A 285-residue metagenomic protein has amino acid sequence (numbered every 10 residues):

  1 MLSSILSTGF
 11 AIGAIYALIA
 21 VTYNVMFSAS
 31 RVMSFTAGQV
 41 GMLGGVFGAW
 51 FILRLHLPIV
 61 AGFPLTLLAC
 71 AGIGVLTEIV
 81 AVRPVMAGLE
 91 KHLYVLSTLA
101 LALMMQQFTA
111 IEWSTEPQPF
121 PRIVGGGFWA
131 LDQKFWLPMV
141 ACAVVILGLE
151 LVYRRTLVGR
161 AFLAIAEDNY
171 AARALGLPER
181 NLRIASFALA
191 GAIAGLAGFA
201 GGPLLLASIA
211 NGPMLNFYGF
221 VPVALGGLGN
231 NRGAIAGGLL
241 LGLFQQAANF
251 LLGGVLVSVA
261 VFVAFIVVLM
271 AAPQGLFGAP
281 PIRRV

Functional and structural regions predicted by a protein language model:
M1-I19, F47, L55-G62, G88-Y94 (+4 more regions): Membrane-interfacial amphipathic/re-entrant helices at transmembrane-helix boundaries
L2-L53, L76, V80-L89, L93 (+1 more regions): Single transmembrane alpha-helix segments in multi-pass membrane proteins
I12, A130-S208, N231-G237: Helix-loop-helix "hairpin" substructures at the membrane interface of multi-pass membrane proteins
Y16, T22, L57-L67, I184-A194 (+2 more regions): Transmembrane alpha-helical segments in multi-pass inner-membrane proteins
Y23, H56-L101, A236-L241, A272-P273: Alpha-helical transmembrane segments within multi-pass membrane transporters and channels
Q39-L43, W50, M86-T109, G212-A224 (+1 more regions): Pore- or pathway-lining transmembrane helices of multi-pass membrane proteins that form conduits for solutes/ions
P84-V85, L89-R155, L182-A185, A247 (+1 more regions): Transmembrane helix-bundle core of multi-pass membrane transporters and related energy-transducing complexes
E112, E116, E167-A174, P178-N181 (+1 more regions): Cytosolic-side transmembrane-helix boundaries in multi-pass membrane proteins
